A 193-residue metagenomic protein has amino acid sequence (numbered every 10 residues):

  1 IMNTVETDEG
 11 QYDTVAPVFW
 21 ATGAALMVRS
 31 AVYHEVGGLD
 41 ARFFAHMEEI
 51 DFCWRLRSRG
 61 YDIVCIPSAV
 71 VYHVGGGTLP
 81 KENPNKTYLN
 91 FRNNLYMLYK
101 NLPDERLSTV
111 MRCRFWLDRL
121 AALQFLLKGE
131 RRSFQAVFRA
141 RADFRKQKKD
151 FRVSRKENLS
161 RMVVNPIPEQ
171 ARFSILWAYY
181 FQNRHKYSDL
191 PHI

Functional and structural regions predicted by a protein language model:
I1-F44, I50, R59: Acidic/His-rich active-site region of diverse nucleotide-sugar glycosyltransferases
V5, M27-V28, I50, R119-Q124 (+1 more regions): Catalytic-site signature of metal-activated, phosphate-bearing donor transferases, centered on the GT-A/GT-A-like
E6-V18, R152-I193: Glycine-rich phosphate/pyrophosphate-binding loop and adjacent beta-alpha nucleotide/cofactor-binding cores
T22, W54, P67: A cytosolic small-molecule/anion-sensing beta-strand core signal
A45-H46, T87: Short, conserved glycine- and acidic-residue-centered signature motifs in active-site or ligand-binding loops
E49-R55, V71: Short active-site alpha-helical segment characteristic of glycosyltransferases and processive polysaccharide synthases
D62-K156, S160-A171: Active-site-adjacent helix/loop segment of glycosyltransferases that harbors family-specific signature motifs
